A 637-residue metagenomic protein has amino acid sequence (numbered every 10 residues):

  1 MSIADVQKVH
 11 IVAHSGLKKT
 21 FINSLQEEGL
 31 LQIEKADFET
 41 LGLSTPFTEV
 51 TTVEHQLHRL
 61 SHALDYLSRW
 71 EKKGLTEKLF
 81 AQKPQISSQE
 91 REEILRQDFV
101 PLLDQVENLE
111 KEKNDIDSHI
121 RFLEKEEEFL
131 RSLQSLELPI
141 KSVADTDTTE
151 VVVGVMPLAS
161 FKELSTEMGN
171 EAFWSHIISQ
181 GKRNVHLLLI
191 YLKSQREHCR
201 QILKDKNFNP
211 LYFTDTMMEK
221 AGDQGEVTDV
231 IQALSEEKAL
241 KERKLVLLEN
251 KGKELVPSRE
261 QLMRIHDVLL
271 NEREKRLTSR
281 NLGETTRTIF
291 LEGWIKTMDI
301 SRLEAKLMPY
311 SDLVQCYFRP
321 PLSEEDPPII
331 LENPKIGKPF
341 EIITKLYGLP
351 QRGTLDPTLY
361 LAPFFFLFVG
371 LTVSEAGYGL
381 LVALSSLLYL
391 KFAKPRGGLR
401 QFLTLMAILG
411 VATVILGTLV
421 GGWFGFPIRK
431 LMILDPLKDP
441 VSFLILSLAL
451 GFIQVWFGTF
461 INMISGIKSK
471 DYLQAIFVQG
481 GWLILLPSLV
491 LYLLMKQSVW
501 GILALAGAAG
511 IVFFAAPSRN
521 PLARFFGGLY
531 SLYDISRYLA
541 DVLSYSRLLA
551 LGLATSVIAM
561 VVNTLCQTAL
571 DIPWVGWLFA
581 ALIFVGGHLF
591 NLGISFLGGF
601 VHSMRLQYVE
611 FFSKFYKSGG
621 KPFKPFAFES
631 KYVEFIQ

Functional and structural regions predicted by a protein language model:
M1-K8, H14, K19-I22, Q26-I33 (+1 more regions): Conserved, carboxylate-rich catalytic/transport cores that coordinate ions
M1-L361, Y389, R396-L403: Long, charged N-terminal accessory/stalk domains
